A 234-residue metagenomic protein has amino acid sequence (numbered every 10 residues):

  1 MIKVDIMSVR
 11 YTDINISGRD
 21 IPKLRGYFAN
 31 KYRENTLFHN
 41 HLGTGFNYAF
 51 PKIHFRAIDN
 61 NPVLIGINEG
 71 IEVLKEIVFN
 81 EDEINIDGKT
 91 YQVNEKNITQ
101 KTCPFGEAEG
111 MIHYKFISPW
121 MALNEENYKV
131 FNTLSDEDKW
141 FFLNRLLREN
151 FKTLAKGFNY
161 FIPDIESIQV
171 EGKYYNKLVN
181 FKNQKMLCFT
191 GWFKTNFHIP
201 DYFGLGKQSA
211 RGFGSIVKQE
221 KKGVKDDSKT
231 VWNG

Functional and structural regions predicted by a protein language model:
M1-G234: RNA-interacting cores
